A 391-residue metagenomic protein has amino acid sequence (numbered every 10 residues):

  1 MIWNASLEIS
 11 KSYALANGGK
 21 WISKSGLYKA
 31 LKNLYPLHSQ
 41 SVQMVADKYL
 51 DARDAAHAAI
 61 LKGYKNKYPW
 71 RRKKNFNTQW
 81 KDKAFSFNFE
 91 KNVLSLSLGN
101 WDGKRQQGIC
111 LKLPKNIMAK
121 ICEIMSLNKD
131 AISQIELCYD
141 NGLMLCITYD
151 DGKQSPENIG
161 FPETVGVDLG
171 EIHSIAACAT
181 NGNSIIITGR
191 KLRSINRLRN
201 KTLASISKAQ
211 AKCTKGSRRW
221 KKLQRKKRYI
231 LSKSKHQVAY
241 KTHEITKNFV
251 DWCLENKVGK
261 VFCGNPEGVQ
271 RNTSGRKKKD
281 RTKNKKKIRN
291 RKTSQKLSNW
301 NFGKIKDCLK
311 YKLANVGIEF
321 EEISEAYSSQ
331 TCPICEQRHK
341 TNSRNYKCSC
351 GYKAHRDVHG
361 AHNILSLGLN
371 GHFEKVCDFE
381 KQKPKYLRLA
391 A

Functional and structural regions predicted by a protein language model:
M1-V45, R218-Q224: Long, compositionally biased intrinsically disordered regions
M1-Y13, R53, F85, R199 (+2 more regions): Short, Φ-rich (hydrophobic/aromatic) sequence segments
I2, S6, M44-A59, V358-K375: Stable alpha-helical structural segments in soluble proteins, enriched in small hydrophobic residues
I9-S12, N17-W21, I60-W70, K215-R225 (+2 more regions): Short coil/turn segments at secondary-structure boundaries
S10-L15, A58-Y64, E255-G259, N315-E319: Surface-exposed helix-capping loop/turn segments at secondary-structure junctions
A16-S39, G63-K67, R71-N75, D140-L143 (+2 more regions): Generic structural signal for short, solvent-exposed loop/turn connectors between secondary structure elements
S23-C138, Q295, N299: Acidic carboxylate diad motif detector
N141-A391: Positively charged, helix-rich recognition surfaces that bind polyanionic ligands
